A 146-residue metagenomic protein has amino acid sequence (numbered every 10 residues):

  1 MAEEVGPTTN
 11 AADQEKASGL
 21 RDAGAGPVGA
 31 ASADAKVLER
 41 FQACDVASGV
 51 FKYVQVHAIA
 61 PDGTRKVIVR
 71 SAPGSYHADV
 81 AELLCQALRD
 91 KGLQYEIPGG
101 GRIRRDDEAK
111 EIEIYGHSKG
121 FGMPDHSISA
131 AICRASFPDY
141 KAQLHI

Functional and structural regions predicted by a protein language model:
M1-I146: Intrinsic low-complexity, intrinsically disordered or marginally ordered coil/linker segments
